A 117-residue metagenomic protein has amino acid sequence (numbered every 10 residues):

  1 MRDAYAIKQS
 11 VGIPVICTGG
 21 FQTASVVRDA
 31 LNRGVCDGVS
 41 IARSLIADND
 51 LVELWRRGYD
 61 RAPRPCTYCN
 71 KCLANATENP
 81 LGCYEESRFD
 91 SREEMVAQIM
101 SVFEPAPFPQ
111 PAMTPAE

Functional and structural regions predicted by a protein language model:
M1-E117: Flavin-dependent oxidoreductase catalytic cores
